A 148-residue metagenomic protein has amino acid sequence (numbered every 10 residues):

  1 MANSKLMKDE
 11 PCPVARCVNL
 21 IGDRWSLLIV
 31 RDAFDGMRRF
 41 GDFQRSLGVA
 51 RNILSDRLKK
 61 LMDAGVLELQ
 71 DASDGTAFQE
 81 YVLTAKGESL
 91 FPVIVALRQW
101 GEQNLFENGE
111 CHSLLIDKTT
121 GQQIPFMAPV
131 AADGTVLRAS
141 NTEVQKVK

Functional and structural regions predicted by a protein language model:
M1-D9: A detector for short, charged/polar N-terminal pre-domain segments
C12-I53: N-terminal helix-turn-helix DNA-binding core of bacterial DNA-binding proteins
C17, L27, A64, I94-N104: Alpha-helical linker/hinge and terminal dimerization helices associated with HTH transcriptional regulators
G22, S73-I94: Basic, amphipathic "hinge/linker" alpha-helix immediately C-terminal to the N-terminal HTH DNA-binding motif
L28-D32, I94, A128: Short hydrophobic alpha-helical segments that form membrane-spanning helices or hydrophobic packing faces of helical
F40, Q44-A72, T76: Canonical helix-turn-helix DNA-binding module
V95, Q99-K148: C-terminal regulatory/oligomerization modules of transcriptional regulators
